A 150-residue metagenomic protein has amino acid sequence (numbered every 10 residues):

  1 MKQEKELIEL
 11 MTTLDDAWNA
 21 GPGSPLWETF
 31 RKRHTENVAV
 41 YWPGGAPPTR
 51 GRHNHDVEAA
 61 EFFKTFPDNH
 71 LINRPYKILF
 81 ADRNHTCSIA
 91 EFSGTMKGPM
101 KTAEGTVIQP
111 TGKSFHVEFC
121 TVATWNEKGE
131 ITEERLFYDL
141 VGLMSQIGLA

Functional and structural regions predicted by a protein language model:
M1-A150: C-terminal and inter-domain tail/linker signature
